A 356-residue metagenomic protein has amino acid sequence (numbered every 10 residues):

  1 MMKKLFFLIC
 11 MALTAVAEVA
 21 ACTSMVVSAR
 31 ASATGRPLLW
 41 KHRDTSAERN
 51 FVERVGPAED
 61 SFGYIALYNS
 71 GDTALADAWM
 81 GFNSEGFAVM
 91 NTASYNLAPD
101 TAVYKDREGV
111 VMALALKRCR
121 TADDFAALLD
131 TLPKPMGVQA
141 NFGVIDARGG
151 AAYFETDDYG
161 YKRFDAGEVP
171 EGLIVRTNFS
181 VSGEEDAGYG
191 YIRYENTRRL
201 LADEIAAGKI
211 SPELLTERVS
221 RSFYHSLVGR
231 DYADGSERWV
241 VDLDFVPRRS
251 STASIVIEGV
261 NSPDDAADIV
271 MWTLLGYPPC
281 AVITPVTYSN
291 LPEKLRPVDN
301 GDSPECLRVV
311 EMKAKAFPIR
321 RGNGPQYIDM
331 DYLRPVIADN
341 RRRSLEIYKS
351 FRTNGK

Functional and structural regions predicted by a protein language model:
M1-L5: Positively charged n-region of N-terminal signal peptides that target proteins for export
L8-A15: Bacterial N-terminal signal peptides
A17-A21: Boundary at the C-terminal end of the N-terminal hydrophobic targeting segment
T23-L75, M80-G81, N91-K117, A140 (+1 more regions): C-terminal, well-structured catalytic/ligand-binding subdomain of enzymes
S84-E85, L116-A122: A short, structured loop/turn motif at beta-sheet edges
G86, F125, I255: A residue-level signal for conserved active-site and pocket-lining positions in enzyme catalytic cores
T121-D130, D234-V240: Charged, amphipathic alpha-helical segments
A127-G143: Secretory/export targeting leaders with adjacent low-complexity proregions
